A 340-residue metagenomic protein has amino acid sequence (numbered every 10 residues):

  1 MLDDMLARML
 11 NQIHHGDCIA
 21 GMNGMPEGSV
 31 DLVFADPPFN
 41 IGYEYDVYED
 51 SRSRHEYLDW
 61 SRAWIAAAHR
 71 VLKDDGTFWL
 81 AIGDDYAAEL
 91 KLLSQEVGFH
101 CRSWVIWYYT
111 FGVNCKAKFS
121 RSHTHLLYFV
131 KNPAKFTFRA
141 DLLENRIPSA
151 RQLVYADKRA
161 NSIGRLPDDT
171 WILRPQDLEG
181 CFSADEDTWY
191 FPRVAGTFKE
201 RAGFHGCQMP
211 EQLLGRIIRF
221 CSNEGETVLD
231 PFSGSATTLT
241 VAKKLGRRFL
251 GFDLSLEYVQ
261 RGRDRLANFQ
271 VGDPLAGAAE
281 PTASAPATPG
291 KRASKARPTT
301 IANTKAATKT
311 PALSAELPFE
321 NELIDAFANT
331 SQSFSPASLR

Functional and structural regions predicted by a protein language model:
M1-R261, I301, A306, L317 (+1 more regions): Core catalytic lobe of class I
L2-M22, R263-T304, T308-L323: S-adenosyl-L-methionine
N268, T330-S331: Short, flexible coil/linker elements and helix-boundary hinge sites characteristic of intrinsically disordered
